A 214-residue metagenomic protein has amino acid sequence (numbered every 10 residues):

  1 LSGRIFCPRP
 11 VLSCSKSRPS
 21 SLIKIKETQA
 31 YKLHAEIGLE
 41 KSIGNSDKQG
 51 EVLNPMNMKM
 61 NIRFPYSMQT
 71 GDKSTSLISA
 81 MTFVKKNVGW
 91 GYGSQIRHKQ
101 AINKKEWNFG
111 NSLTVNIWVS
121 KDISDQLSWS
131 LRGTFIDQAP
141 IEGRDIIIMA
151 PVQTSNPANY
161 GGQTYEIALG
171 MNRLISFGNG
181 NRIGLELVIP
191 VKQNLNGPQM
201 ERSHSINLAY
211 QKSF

Functional and structural regions predicted by a protein language model:
S2-R97, A101, T154-N156: Outer-membrane pore/translocation modules
K104, F109-F214: Outer membrane beta-barrel transmembrane domains
